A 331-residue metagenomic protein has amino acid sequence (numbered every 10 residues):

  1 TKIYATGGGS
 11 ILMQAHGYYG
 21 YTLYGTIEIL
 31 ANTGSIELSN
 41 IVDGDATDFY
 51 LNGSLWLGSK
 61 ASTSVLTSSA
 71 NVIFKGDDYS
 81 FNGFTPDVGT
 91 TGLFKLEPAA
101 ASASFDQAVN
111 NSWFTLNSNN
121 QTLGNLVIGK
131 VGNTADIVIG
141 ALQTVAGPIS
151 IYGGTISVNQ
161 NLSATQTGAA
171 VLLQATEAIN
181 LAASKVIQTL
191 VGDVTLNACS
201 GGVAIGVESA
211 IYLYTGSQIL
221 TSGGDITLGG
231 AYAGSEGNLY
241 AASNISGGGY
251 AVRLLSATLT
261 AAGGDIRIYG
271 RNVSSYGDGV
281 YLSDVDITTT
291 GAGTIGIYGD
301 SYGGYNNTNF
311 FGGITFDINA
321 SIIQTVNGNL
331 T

Functional and structural regions predicted by a protein language model:
T1-T331: Extracellular lectin-like interaction modules
